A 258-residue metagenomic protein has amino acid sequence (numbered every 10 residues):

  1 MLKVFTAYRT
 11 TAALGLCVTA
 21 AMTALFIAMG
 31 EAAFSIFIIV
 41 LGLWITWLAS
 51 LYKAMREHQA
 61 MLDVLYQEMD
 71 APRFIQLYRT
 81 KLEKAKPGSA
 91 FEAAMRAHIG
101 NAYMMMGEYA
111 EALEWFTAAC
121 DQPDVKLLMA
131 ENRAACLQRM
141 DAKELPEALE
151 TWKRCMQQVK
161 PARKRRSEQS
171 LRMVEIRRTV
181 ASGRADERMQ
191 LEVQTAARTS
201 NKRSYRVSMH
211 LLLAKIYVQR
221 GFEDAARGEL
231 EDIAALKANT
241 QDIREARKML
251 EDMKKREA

Functional and structural regions predicted by a protein language model:
M1-A71: N-terminal alpha-helical membrane-insertion module
A32-I38, D63-R79, N101-E114, M140-K153 (+1 more regions): Helix-turn-helix repeat elements of alpha-solenoid scaffolds
W47-P123: N-terminal topogenic membrane-targeting module
E57-H58, R96, A130-N132, R172-E175 (+4 more regions): TPR repeat positional signature
V64, A102, A134-Q138, V174 (+3 more regions): Residue-level signature for tetratricopeptide repeat
K81-A85, A119, C155, A196-T199 (+1 more regions): Canonical positions in the second alpha-helix
G88-A90, D124-A130, Q157-Q169, A197-S208 (+1 more regions): Boundary/linker segments of alpha-helical solenoid repeat arrays
D121, A148-Q158, E223-N239: TPR/TPR-like (Sel1-like) alpha-helical repeat modules
